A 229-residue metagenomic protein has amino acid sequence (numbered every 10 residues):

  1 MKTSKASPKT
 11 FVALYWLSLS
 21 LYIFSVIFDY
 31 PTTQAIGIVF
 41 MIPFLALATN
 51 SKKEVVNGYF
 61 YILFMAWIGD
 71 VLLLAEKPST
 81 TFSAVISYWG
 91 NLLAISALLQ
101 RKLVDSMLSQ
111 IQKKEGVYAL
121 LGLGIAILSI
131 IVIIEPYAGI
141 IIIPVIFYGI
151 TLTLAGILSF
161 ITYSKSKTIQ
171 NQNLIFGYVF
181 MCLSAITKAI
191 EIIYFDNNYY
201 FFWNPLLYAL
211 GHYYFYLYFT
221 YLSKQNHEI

Functional and structural regions predicted by a protein language model:
M1-I229: Polytopic alpha-helical membrane-helix bundles and their juxtamembrane interface segments in multi-pass membrane
